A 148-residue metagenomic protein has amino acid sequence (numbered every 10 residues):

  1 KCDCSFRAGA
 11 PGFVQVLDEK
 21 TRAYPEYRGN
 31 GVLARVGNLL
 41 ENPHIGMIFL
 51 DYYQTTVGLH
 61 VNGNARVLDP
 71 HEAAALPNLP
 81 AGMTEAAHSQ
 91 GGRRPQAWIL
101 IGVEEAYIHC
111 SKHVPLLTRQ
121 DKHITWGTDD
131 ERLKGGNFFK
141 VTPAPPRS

Functional and structural regions predicted by a protein language model:
K1-S148: Binding-site signature for planar aromatic cofactors or substrates
